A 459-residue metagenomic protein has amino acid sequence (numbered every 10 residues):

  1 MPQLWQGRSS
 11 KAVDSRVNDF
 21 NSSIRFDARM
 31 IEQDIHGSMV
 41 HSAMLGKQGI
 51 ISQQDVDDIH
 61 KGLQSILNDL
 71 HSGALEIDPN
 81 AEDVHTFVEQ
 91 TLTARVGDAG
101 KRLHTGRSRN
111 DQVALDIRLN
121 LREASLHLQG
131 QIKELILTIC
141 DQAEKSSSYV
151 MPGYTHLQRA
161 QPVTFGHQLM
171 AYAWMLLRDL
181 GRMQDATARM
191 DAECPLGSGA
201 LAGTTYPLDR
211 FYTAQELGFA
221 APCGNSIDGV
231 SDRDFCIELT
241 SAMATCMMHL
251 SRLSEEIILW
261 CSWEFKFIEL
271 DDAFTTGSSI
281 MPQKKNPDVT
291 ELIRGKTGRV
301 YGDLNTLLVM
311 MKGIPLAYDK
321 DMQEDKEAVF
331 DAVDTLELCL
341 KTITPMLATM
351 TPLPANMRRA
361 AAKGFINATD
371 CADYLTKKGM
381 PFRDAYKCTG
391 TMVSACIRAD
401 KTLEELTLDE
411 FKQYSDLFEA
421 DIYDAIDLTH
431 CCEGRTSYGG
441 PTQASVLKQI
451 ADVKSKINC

Functional and structural regions predicted by a protein language model:
M1-G37, D98-A99, M281-C459: Glycine-rich cofactor/substrate-binding loops
M1-R189, E193, G199, G203 (+6 more regions): A helix-coil-helix interface module used to build multimeric assemblies and to scaffold catalytic/cofactor sites
S38, H85, E89, C236-L239 (+2 more regions): Short runs of predominantly hydrophobic/aromatic residues within well-ordered alpha helices that form helix-helix
V40-A43, L119, E123, I237-S241 (+1 more regions): Positions in alpha-helical segments
H41, G62, I66-D69, T91 (+18 more regions): Generic, well-ordered alpha-helical scaffold segments in large soluble proteins
I50-I51, L75, K266, P381 (+1 more regions): Conserved hydrophobic residue
Q54-D55, P152, C223, D384 (+1 more regions): A generic structural-conservation signal
I117, R122, Q129, E144 (+6 more regions): Charged, flexible cofactor/metal-binding loops and thiol motifs
